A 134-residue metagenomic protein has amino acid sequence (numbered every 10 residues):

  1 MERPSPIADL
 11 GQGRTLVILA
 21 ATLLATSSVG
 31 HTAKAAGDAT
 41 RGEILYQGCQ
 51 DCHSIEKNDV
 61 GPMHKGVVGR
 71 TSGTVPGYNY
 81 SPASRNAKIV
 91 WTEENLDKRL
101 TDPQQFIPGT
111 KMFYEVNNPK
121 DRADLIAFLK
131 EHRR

Functional and structural regions predicted by a protein language model:
E2-I18: Bacterial N-terminal signal peptides that target proteins for export
T15-S27: Bacterial N-terminal signal peptides
T26-L45: Electrostatic cytochrome c docking/interface patches
A39-E43, S54, N58-E93: Gly/Gly-Pro-rich "capping" loops immediately C-terminal to redox-active cysteine motifs in periplasmic/lumenal
C49-C52: Short cysteine clusters
T92-R134: C-terminal capping alpha-helices of c-type cytochrome domains
